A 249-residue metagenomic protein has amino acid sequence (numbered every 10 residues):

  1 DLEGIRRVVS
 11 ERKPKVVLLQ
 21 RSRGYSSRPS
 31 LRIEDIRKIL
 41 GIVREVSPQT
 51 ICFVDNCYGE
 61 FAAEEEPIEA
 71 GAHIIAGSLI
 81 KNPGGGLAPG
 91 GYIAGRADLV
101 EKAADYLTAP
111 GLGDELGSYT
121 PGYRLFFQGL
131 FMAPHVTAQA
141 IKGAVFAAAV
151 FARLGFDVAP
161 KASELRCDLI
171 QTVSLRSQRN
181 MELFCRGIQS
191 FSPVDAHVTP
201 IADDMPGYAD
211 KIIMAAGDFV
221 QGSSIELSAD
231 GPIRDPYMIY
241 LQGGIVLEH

Functional and structural regions predicted by a protein language model:
D1-A138, K142, F151, G155-A159: Conserved PLP-enzyme active-site core in the AAT-like
A152-S163, C167-H249: Conserved C-terminal alpha-helix-loop-beta "cap" of PLP-dependent enzymes that closes/shapes the active-site mouth
